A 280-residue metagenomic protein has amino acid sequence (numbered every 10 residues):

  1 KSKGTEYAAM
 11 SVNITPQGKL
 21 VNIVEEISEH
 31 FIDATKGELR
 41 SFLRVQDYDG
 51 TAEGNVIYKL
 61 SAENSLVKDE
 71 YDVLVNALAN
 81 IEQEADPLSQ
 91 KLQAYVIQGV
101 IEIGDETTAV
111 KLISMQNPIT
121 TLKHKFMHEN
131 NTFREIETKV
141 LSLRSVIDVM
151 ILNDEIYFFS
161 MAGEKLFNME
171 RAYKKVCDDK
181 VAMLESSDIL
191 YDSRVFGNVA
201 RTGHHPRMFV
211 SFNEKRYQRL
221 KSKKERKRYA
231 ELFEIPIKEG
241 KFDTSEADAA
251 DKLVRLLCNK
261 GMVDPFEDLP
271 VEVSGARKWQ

Functional and structural regions predicted by a protein language model:
K1-K3: Short, extreme N-terminal segment that most often corresponds to the first beta-strand
E6-A8: Accessory/regulatory regions of helicases
S11-A276: Acidic, low-complexity, intrinsically disordered interaction modules
